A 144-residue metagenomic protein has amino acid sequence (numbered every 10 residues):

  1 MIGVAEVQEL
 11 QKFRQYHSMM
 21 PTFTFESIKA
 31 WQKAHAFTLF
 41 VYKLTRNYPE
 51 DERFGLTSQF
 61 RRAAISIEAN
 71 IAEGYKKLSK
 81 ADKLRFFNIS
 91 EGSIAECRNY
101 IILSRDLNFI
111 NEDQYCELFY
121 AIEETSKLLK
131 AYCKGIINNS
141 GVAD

Functional and structural regions predicted by a protein language model:
M1-E73, K77-D144: Short, C-terminally biased terminal segments at protein or domain edges
